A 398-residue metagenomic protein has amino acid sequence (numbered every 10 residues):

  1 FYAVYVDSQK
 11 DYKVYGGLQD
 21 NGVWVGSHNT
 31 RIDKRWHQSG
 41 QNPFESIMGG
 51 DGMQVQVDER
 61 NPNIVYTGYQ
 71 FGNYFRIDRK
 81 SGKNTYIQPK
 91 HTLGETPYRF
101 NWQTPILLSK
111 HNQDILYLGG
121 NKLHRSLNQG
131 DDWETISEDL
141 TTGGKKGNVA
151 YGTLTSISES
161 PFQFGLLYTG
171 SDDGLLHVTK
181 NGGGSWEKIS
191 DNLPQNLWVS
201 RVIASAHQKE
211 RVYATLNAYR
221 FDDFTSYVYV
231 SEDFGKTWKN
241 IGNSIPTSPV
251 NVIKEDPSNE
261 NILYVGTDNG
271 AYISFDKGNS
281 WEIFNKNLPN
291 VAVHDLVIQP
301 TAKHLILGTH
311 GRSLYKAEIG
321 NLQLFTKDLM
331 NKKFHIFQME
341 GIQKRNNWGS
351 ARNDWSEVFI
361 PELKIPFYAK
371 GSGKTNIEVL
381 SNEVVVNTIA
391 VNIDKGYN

Functional and structural regions predicted by a protein language model:
F1-A351: Beta-propeller blade termini and top-face loops
W198-S200, S350-R352, E362-K364, V384-T388: Short structured motifs
H207, V358, K370, I393-K395: Surface-exposed coil/turn segments at beta-strand junctions on protein surfaces, enriched
K277, S381-V384: Short, glycine-anchored, charge-dense loop/turn motifs used at functional sites
W348-G373: Contiguous beta-strand segments within globular domains
N376-L380: Beta-strand signatures of extracellular beta-sandwich domains
V385-N398: Glycine-centered tight-turn motifs at strand-turn-strand junctions
